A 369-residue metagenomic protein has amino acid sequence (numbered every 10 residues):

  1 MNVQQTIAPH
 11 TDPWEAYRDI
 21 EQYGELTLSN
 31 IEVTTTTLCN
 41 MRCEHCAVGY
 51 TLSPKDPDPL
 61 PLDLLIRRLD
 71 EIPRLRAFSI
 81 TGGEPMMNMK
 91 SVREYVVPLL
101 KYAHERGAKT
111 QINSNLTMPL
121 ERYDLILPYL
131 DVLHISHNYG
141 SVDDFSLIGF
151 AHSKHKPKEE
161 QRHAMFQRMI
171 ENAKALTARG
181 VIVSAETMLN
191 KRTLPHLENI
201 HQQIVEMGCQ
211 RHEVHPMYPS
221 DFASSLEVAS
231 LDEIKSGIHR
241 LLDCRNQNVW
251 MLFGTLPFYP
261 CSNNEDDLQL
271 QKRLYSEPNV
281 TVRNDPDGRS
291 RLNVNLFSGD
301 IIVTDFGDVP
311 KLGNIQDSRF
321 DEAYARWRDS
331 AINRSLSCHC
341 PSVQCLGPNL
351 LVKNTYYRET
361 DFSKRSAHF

Functional and structural regions predicted by a protein language model:
M1-S29, N293, D300-F369: Flexible mid-to-C-terminal extensions adjoining Fe-S/redox cofactors in radical SAM and related proteins
N2-I112, T117-R122, E233: Conserved alpha-helical substructure of the radical SAM core
Q5-T6, K55, D70, R106 (+5 more regions): Radical SAM enzyme [4Fe-4S]-AdoMet core and its adjacent flexible, acidic and glycine-rich loops/tails across
C39, C43-C46, D285-R289, T304 (+1 more regions): Short cysteine clusters
R42, R74, Y129, G208-R211: Short loop/turn motifs at secondary-structure junctions
